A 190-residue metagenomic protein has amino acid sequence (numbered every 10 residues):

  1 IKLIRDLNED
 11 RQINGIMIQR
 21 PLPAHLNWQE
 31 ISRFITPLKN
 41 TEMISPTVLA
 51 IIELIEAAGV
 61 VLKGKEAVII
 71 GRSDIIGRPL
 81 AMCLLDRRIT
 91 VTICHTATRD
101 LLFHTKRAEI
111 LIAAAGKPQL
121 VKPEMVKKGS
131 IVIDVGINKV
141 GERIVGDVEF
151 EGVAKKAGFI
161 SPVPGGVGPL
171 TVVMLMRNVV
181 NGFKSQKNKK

Functional and structural regions predicted by a protein language model:
I1, R5, L49-I52, L102 (+4 more regions): Amphipathic, non-transmembrane alpha-helical secondary structure
I1-E9, R33, F103-K106, E124 (+3 more regions): Replace "anionic and nucleotidyl ligands
R5, E9-Q12, T36-N40, E56-V61 (+7 more regions): Generic secondary-structure signature for well-ordered alpha-helical cores
R5-E9, G15-E66: Anion-binding alpha/beta catalytic cores of soluble intermediary-metabolism enzymes, centered on
Q12-I31, A108-V140: Glycine-rich phosphate-binding loop
N27-E42, K128, I133-K189: Rossmann-fold NAD(P)-binding glycine/threonine-rich loop
S45-I131, R143-E151: Glycine-rich phosphate/diphosphate-binding loop of Rossmann-like nucleotide-binding domains
